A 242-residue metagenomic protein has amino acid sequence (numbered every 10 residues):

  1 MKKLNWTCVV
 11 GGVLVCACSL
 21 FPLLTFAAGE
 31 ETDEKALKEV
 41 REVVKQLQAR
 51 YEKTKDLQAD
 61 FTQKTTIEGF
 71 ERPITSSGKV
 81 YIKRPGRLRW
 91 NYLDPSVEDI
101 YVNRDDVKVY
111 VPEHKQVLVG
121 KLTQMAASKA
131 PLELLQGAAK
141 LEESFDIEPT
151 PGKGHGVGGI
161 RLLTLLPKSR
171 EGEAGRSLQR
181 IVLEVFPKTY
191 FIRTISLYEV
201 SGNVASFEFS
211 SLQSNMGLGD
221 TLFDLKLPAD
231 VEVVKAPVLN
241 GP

Functional and structural regions predicted by a protein language model:
M1-W6: N-terminal secretory signal peptides that target proteins for export/translocation
V10-P22: Bacterial N-terminal signal peptides
L24-R72, L227-P242: N-terminal leader/targeting segments and the immediate start of mature chains
I67-G69, R87-L88, S96-D99, V109 (+4 more regions): Short beta-strands and strand-coil junctions in structured, solvent-facing domains, enriched
T75-S77, S96, N103, R176-R180 (+1 more regions): Short, surface-exposed coil-to-beta transition loops
K79-A130, A205-S206: An acidic-aromatic
L118, K140-K235: Gly/Pro-enriched, hydrophobic low-complexity segments that function as extracytoplasmic propeptides/linkers
